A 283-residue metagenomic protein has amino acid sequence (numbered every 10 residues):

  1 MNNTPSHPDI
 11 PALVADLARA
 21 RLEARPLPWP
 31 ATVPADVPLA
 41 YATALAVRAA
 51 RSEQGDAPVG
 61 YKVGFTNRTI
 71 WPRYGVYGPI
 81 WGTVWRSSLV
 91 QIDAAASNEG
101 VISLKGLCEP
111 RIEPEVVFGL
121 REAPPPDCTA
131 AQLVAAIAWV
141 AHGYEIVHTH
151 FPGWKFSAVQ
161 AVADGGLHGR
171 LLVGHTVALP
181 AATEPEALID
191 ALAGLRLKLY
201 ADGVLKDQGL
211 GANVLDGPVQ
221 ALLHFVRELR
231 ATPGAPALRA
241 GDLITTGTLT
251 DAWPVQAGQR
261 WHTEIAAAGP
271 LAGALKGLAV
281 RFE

Functional and structural regions predicted by a protein language model:
P5-A235, A272-E283: Catalytic-core "active-site belt" of small-molecule-metabolizing enzymes, emphasizing His/Asp/Glu-rich regions
H168, A240, R260: Active-site lining segments that contact anionic ligands and/or coordinate catalytic metals
D190-A191, V255-A257: Short glycine/proline-enriched turns and hinge-like loops at secondary-structure junctions
A201-G203, T246, A266: Short strand-turn-strand beta-turns centered on an Asx-Gly dipeptide
A221-Q256: A conserved acidic, glycine/proline-rich C-terminal tail/linker
L249-W253, A267-A272: Short, charged beta-turn/beta-strand-edge "cap" motif at the junction between a beta-strand and an adjacent loop
A257-A268, V280-E283: Short, compositionally biased
